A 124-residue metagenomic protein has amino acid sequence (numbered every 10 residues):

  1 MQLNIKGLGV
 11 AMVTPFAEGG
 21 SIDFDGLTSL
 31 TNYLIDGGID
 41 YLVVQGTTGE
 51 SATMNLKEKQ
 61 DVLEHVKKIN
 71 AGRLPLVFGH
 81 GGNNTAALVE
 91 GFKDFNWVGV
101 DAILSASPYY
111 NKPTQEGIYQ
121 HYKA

Functional and structural regions predicted by a protein language model:
Q2-A124: Active-site beta->alpha loop and helix N-cap motifs at the rims of alpha/beta catalytic domains
